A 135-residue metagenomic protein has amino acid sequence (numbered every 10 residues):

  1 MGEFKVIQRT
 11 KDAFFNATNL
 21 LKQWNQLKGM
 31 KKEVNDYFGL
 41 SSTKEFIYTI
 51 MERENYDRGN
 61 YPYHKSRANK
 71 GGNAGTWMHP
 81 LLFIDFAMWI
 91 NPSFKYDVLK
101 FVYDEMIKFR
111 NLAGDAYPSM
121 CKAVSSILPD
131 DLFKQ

Functional and structural regions predicted by a protein language model:
M1-K134: An anion-engaging/catalytic patch
